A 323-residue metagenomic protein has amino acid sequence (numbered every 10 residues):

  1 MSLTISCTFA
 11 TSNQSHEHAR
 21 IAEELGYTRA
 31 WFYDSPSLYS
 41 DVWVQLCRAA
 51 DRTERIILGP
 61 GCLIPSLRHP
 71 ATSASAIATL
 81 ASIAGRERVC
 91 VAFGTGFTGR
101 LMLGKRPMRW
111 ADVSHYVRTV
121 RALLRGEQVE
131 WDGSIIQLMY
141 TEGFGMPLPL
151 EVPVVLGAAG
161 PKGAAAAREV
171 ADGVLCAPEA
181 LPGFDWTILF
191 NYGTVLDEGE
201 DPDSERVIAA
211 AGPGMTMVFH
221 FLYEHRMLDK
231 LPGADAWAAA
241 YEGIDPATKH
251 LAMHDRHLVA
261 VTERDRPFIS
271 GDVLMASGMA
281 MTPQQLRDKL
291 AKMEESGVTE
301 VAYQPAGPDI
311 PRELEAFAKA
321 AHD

Functional and structural regions predicted by a protein language model:
M1-D323: Active-site-adjacent structural elements that line small-molecule/cofactor binding pockets in enzymes
